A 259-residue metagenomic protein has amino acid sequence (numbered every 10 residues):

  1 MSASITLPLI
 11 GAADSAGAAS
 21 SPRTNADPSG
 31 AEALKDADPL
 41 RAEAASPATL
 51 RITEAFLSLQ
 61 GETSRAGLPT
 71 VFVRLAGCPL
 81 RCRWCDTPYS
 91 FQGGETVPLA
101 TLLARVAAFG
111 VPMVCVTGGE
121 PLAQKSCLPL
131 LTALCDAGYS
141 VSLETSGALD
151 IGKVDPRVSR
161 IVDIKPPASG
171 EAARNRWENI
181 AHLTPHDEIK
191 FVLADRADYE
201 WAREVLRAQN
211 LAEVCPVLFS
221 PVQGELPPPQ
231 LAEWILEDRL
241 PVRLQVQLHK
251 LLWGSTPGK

Functional and structural regions predicted by a protein language model:
M1-L75, P79-G93, A108-F109, K250 (+1 more regions): N-terminal [4Fe-4S]-dependent radical SAM core
P8, A19-P22, P28, P39 (+11 more regions): Proline-rich intrinsically disordered, low-complexity coils
D36, S46-P47, E62-T70, F91-V97 (+3 more regions): Phosphate-binding glycine-rich loops and adjacent basic patches that engage nucleotide phosphates, nucleic-acid
D38-P47, L59-A66, T87-S90, L102-A104 (+9 more regions): Short, flexible coil/linker segments at or flanking structured domains
L50-L57, P69-F72, L80-S159: Conserved Radical SAM active-site core
L75-A76, L102-L103, R174-N175, E204: Short hydrophobic/aromatic-rich motifs at helix boundaries and adjacent loops
A123-K259: Conserved AdoMet/S-adenosylmethionine-binding subsite of the radical SAM
